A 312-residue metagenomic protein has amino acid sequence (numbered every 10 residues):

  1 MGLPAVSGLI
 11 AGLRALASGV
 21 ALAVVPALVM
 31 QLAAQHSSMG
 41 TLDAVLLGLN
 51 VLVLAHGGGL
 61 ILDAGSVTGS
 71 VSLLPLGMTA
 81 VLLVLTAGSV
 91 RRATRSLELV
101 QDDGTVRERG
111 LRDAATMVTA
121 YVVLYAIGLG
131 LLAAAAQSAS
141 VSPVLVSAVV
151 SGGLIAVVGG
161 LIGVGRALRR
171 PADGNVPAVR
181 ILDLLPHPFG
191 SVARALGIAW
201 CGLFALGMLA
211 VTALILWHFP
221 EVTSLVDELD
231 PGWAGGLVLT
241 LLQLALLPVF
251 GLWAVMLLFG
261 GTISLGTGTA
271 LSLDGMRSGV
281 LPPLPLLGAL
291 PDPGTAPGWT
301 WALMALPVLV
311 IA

Functional and structural regions predicted by a protein language model:
M1-L9, L60-S66, Q101-R109, A178-A193 (+1 more regions): Cytosolic juxtamembrane amphipathic/interface segments immediately preceding and feeding into a transmembrane helix
M1-V81, A135-A136, S224-L303: Long, glycine/tryptophan/cysteine-rich extracytoplasmic
G8-A172, L203, G207, T212-I215: Transmembrane-helix bundle segments that line or gate the permeation/cavity pathway in multi-pass membrane proteins
L52-A55, L182-W200, L237, P283-L284: Cytosolic juxtamembrane regulatory segments of multi-pass membrane proteins
V100-G104, A172-F189, V226-L229, L271-L284: Juxtamembrane inter-helical linkers in multi-pass membrane proteins
V122-G128, R277-L281, L306: Hydrophobic membrane-spanning alpha-helices of multi-pass integral membrane proteins
S191, A195-V222, T240-L241: Secretory/export targeting leaders with adjacent low-complexity proregions
M304-A312: C-terminal substrate/ligand-recognition segments
